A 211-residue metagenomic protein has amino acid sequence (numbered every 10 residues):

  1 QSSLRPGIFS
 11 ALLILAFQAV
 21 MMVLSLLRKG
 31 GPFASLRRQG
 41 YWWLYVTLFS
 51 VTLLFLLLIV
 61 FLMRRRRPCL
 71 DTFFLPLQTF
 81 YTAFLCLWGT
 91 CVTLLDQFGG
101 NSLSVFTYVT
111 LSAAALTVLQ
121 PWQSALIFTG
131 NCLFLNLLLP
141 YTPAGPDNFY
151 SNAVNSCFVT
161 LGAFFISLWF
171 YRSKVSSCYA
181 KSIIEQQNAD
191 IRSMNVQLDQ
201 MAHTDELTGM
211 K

Functional and structural regions predicted by a protein language model:
S2-S10: N-terminal membrane topogenic signal
L15-A113, N131: Hydrophobic transmembrane alpha-helices and their membrane-interface boundaries in multi-pass, membrane-anchored
A115-T117, E206: Short conserved micro-motifs on helix faces and helix-strand junctions that flank and scaffold key functional residues
T117-L126, N131-Y179: N-terminal membrane insertion elements
I166, S173-Q187, I191-M194, L198-M201: Amphipathic coiled-coil signal-transmission "stalk" helices
D199-K211: Conserved nucleotide-binding and Mg2+-coordinating catalytic segments in signaling enzymes
